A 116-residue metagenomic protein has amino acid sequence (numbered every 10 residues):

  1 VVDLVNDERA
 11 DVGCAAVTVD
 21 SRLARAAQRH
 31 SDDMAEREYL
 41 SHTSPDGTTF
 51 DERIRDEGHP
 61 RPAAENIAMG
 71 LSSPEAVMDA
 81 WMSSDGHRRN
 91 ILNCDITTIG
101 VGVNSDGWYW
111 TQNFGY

Functional and structural regions predicted by a protein language model:
V1-A35: A short alpha-helix/helix-coil micro-patch that ends at or immediately precedes a cysteine
N6, D51, R88: Short glycine-/small-residue-rich flexible loop motifs, especially phosphate/cofactor-binding loops
R9, H30, Y39-L40, P60-R61 (+4 more regions): Broad hydrophobic/π-residue packing in well-ordered secondary structure
A16-T18, H42, P62, I99: A local structural micro-motif
A24-P74, I91: Short, surface-exposed glycine/acidic/tryptophan-bearing loops
M69-Y116: Disulfide-stabilized extracellular recognition modules
